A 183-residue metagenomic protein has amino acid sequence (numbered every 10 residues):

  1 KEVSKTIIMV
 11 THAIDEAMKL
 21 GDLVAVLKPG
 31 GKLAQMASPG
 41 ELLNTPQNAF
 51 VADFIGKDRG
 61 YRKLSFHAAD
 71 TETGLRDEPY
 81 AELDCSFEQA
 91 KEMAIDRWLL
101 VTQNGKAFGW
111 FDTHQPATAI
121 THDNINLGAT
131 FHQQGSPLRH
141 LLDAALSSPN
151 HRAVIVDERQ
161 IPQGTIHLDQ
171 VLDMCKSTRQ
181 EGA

Functional and structural regions predicted by a protein language model:
S4-V10: Conserved H-loop
H12-D15, P29: The feature captures the ABC ATPase H-loop/switch
A17-K19: A short, surface-exposed alpha-helical micro-motif characterized by mixed small hydrophobic and charged/polar residues
A25-L42: Conserved switch/coupling elements of ABC/ABC-like ATPase nucleotide-binding domains
Q35-A37, T45, W110, T165: ABC ATPase "signature
N44-E72, N124, K176-A183: C-terminal boundary and immediately downstream tail of ABC-type ATPase nucleotide-binding domains
R59-Y80, F108, D112-T130: Bateman (tandem CBS) regulatory domains
R76-N104, L127-A183: The conserved cystathionine-beta-synthase
